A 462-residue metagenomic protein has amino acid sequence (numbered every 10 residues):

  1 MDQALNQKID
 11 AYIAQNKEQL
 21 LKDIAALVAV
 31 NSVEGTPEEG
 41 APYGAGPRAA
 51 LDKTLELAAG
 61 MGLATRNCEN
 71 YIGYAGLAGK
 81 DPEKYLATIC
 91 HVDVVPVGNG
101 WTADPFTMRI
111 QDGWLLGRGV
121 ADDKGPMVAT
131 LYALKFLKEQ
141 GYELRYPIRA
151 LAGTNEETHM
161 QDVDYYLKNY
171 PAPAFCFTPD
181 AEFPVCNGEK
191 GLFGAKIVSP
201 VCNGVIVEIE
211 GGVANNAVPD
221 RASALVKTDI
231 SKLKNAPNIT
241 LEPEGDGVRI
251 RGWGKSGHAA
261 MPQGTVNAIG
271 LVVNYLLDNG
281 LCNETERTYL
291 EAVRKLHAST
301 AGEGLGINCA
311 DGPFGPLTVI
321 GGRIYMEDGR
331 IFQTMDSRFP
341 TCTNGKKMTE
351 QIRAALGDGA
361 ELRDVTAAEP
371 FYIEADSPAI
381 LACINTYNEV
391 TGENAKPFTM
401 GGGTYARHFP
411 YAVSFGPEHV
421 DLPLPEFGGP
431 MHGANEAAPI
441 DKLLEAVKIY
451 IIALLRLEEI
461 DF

Functional and structural regions predicted by a protein language model:
D2-R118, Y142-L144: Acidic/His- and Gly-rich active-site-bordering loop/insert found across diverse amide/peptide-bond hydrolases
Y12, N385-E389, E393-I460: Zn-dependent metallopeptidase/amidohydrolase metal-coordination segment
E83-A152, T158, P171, G428-K442: Active-site metal-coordination/substrate-binding segment of hydrolases, especially metallo-dependent peptidases
V92-V94, I148-H159, P179-P184, V213 (+1 more regions): Acidic, glycine-rich active-site loops and adjacent beta-strand->loop/helix elements that engage anionic groups
V95-I110, L192-F193, V198-S199, E242-G252 (+2 more regions): Acidic-glycine-rich active-site phosphate/pyrophosphate-binding loop
G125-F136, G270-N274, E445-I452: Short amphipathic alpha-helical face segments that pack within enzyme cores and frequently flank/anchor catalytic
E157, D164-T341: Midchain, well-structured core segments that form catalytic/ion-binding scaffolds
M326, I331-G402: Substrate-recognition/cap regions that form aromatic- and gly/pro-loop-enriched pockets for small-molecule ligands
